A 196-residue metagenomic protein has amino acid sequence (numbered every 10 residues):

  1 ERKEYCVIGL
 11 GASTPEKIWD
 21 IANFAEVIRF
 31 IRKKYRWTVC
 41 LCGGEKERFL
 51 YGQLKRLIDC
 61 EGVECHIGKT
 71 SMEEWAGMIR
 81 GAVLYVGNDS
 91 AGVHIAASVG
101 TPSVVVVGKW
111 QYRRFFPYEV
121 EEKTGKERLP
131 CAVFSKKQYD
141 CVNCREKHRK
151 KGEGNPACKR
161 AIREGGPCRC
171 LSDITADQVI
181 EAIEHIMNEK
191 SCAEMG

Functional and structural regions predicted by a protein language model:
E1-C6: Nucleotide-sugar donor-binding and catalytic loop/hinge architecture of NDP-sugar-dependent glycosyltransferases
A12, E16-Y112: Donor-binding and catalytic core of enzymes assembling or modifying cell-surface/extracellular glycoconjugates
C65-H66, A97-M195: Nucleotide-sugar donor-binding patch of glycosyltransferase catalytic domains
